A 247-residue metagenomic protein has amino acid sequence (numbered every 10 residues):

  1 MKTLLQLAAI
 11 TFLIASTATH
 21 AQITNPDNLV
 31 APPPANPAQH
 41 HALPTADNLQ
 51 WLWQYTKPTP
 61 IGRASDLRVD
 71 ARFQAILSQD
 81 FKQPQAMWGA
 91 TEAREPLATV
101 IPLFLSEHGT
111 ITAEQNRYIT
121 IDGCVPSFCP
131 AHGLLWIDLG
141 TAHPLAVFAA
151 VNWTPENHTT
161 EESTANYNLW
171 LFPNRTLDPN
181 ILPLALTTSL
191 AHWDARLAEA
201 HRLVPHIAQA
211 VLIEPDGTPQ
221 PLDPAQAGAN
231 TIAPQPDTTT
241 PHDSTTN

Functional and structural regions predicted by a protein language model:
M1-L5: Positively charged n-region of N-terminal signal peptides that target proteins for export
L7-S16: Bacterial N-terminal signal peptides
T17-A21: Sec/Tat signal peptide C-region and signal peptidase I cleavage site
Q22-N247: Exposed acidic/polar residues on beta-strands and adjacent loops within beta-sheet cores, strongest in beta-propeller
